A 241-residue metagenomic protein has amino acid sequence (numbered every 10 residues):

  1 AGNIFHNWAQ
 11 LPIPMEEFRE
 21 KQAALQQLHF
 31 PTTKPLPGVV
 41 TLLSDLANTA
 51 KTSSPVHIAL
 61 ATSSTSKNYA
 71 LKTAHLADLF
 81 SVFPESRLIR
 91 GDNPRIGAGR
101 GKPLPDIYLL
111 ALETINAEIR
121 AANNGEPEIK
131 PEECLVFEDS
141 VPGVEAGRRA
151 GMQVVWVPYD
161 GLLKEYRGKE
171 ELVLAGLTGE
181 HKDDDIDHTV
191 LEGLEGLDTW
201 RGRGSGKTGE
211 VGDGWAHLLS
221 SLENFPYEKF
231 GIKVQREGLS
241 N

Functional and structural regions predicted by a protein language model:
A1-S44, N48: N-terminal helical cap/lid subdomain that shapes the substrate entry/recognition surface in HAD-like hydrolases
H6, Q27-F30, H57, G91 (+1 more regions): Conserved short-loop catalytic and cofactor-binding motifs
Q10-I13, K51-S53, A77-V82: Short helix-capping segments at alpha-helix termini
E16, T33, S63, G101-K102: Non-catalytic, surface-exposed connector residues within folded enzymatic/regulatory domains
R19, S64, D160: Residue-level "edge-of-site" marker
K34, L60-A61, G99, E128: Residue-level "hotspot" positions that anchor or transmit function at local structural transition points
V39-L76, G91, G147: Substrate-recognition element of Asp-dependent hydrolases with the DxDx(T/V) motif
K67-N241: Asp-based, Mg2+/Mn2+-dependent phosphohydrolase catalytic module
